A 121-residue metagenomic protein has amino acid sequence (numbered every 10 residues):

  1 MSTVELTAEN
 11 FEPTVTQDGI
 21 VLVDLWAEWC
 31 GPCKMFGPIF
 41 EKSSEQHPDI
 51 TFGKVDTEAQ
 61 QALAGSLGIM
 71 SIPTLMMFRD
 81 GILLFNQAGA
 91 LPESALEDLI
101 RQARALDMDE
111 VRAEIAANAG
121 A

Functional and structural regions predicted by a protein language model:
T3-V21, Q61: A short beta-strand-turn-helix
D18-L22, M35-V55: Conserved helix-turn-beta segment immediately C-terminal to the redox Cys motif in thioredoxin-like folds
G19, W26-W29, S71: Short pre-active-site segment immediately N-terminal to redox-active cysteine/selenocysteine motifs in thiol-based
D24-W26, M77: Structural cue for short, hydrophobic secondary-structure segments
C30-C33, L75: The canonical Cys-X-X-Cys-His
Q61, L67-M76, L91: Structural micro-motif
R79-E110: Non-catalytic, surface beta->alpha helical segment in thiol-disulfide oxidoreductase systems
M108-A121: CheY-like receiver
